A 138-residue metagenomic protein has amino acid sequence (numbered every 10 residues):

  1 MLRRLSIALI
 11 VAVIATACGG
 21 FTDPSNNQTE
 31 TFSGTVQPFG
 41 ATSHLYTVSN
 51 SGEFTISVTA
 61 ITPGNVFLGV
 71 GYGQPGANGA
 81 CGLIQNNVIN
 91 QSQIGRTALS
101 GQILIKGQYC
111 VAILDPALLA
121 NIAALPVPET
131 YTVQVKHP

Functional and structural regions predicted by a protein language model:
M1-A8: Bacterial N-terminal signal peptides that target proteins for export
I14-A17: C-terminal motif of bacterial Sec signal peptides marking the signal peptidase cleavage site
G19-F54, P63: Solvent-exposed, flexible loop/coil segments flanking beta-strands in beta-rich domains
S25-T35, T62-R96, P116, Q134-P138: Surface-exposed beta-strand/loop patches in noncatalytic accessory domains and peripheral targeting/linker segments
T42-Y46, R96-Q102: Exposed aromatic-hydrophobic patches
S51-I56, G101-A123: Noncatalytic modules at the cell exterior or secretory-pathway interfaces, chiefly beta-strand-rich lectin/adhesion
G52-F54, G64-L68, E129-Y131: Short beta-strand/loop motifs in extracellular/secreted proteins, especially within beta-sandwich accessory domains
N121-P138: C-terminal interaction-tip segments
